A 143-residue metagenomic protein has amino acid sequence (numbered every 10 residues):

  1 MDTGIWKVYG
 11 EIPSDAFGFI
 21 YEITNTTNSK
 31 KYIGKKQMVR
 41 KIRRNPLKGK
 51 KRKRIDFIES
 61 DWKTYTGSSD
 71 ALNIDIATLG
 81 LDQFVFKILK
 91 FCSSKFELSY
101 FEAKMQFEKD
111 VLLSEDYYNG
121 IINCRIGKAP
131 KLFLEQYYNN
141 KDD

Functional and structural regions predicted by a protein language model:
M1-D143: Structure-specific nucleic-acid interaction/processing domains
